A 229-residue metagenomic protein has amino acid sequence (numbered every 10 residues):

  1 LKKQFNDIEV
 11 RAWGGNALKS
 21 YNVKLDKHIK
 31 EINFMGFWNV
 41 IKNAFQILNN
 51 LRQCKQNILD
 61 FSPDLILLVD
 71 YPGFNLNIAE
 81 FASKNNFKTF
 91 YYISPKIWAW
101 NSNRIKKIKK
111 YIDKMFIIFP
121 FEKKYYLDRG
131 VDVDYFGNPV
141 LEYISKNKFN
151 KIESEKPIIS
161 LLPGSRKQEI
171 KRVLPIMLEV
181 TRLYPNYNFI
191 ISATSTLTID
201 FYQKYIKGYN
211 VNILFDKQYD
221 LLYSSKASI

Functional and structural regions predicted by a protein language model:
L1-K151, S160-L174, Y184-N186, T194-L197: Active-site and donor-binding regions of nucleotide-sugar-utilizing enzymes
V140-L141, K217-Y219: Conserved SAM/SAH-binding loop
E155-K156: Phosphate-coordination loops involved in phosphoryl transfer and adenosine-cofactor binding
M177: Conserved phosphate-handling catalytic cores of large alpha/beta enzymes
Y202-K217: Nucleotide-activated donor-binding/catalytic signature segment of Leloir-type glycosyltransferases, i.e., the conserved
Y223-I229: Acidic donor-binding loop of glycosyltransferase active sites
